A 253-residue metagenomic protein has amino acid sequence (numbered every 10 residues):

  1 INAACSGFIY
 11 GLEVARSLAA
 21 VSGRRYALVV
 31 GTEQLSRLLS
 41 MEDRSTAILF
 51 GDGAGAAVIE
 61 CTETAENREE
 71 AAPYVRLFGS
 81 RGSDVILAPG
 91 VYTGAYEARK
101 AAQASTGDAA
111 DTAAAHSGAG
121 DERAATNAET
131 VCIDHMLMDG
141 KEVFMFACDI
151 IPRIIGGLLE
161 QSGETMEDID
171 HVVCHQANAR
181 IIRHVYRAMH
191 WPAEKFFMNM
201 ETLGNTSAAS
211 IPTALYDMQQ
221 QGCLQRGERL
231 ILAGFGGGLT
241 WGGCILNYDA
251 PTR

Functional and structural regions predicted by a protein language model:
I1, E42-R44, M138, E142 (+1 more regions): A short glycine/serine-rich beta->alpha loop
N2, A27-E33, I59, L232-G234: Short beta-strand segments
A3-A20, C148, P152-I155, L159 (+1 more regions): Claisen-condensing/thiolase-fold acyl-transfer catalytic domains that form or cleave C-C bonds in fatty acid
G7-Y10, L35-S40, G79-G82: Short, well-ordered, mixed-charge alpha-helical segments that flank or form enzyme active sites
L18-A54: Flexible, glycine-rich active-site loops centered on histidine and acidic residues that chelate a metal or position
L28-L35, K100, G118-E129, I181-P192: Acidic-glycine-rich active-site phosphate/pyrophosphate-binding loop
D43-D149, R153, Y248-R253: Condensing-enzyme catalytic core mediating Claisen C-C bond formation in acyl metabolism
